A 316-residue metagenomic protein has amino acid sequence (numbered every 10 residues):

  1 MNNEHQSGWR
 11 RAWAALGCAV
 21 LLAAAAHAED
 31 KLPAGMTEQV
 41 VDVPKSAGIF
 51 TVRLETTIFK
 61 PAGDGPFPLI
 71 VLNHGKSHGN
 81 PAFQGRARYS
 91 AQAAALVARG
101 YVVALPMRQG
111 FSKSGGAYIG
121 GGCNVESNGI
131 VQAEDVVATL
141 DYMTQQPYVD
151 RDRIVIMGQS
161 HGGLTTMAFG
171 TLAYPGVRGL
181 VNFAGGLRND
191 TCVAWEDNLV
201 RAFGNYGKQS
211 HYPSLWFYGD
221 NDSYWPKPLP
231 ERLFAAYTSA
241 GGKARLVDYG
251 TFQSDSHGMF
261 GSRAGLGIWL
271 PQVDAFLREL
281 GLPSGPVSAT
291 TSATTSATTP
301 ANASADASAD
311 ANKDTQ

Functional and structural regions predicted by a protein language model:
E29-D64: N-terminal cap/lid segment of alpha/beta-hydrolase-fold proteins
P66-G75: Short beta-strand element of the alpha/beta-hydrolase
S77-Y89, A95, L105-V131: Cap/lid segment of the alpha/beta-hydrolase catalytic domain
N124-Q146: Alpha/beta-hydrolase active-site loop
Y148-Q159: Alpha/beta-hydrolase fold nucleophile elbow
G163-Y174: Short glycine-enriched nucleophile-adjacent loop and the immediately C-terminal alpha-helix near the catalytic center
G179, G185-A240, R245: The feature captures the conserved acid-bearing segment of alpha/beta-hydrolase catalytic domains
A240-A293, K313-Q316: C-terminal catalytic histidine-bearing segment of alpha/beta-hydrolase fold enzymes
